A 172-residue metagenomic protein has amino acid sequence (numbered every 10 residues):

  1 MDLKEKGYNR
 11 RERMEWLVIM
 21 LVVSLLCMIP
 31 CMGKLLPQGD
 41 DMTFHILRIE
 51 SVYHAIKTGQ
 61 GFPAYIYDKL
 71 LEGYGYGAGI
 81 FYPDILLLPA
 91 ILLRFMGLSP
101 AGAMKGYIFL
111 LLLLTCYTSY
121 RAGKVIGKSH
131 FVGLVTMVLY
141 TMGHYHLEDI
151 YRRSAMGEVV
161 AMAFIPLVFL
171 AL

Functional and structural regions predicted by a protein language model:
M1-P30: Start-transfer (signal-anchor) and selected internal transmembrane alpha helices of multi-pass inner/ER membrane
E5-N9, D68-E72, M96-K105, V125 (+2 more regions): Membrane-helix interfacial "entry" motifs
R13-W16, Y74-Y82, S99-F109, M156-G157: Membrane-entry segments of alpha-helical transmembrane domains in multi-pass membrane proteins
I19-C27, Y107-I126, H130-L172: Membrane-embedded helix bundles of polyisoprenyl
C31-I66: Extracytoplasmic loop-helix module adjacent to an early transmembrane segment
G39-T43, L70-Y74, M96, H146-M162: Membrane-helix boundary/interfacial segments in multi-pass membrane proteins
S51-T58, I85, I165-V168: Glycine-rich, acidic and aromatic/proline-enriched surface loops and short helix-turn segments that act as binding
A64-L98: Short hydrophobic/aromatic helix or loop-helix immediately within or flanking a transmembrane segment in polytopic
